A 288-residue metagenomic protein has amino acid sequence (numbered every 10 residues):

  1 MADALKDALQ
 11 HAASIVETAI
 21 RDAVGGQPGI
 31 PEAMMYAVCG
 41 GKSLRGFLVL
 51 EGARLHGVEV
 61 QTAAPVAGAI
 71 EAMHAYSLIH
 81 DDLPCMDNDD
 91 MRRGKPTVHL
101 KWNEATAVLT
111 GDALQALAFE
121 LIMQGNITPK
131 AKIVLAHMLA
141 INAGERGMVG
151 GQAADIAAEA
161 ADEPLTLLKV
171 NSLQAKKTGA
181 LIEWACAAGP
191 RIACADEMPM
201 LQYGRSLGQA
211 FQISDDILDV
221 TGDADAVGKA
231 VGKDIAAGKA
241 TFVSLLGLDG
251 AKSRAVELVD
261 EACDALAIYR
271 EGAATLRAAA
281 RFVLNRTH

Functional and structural regions predicted by a protein language model:
M1-M73, I79, C85-N88, R92-L100 (+5 more regions): Conserved N-terminal diphosphate/IPP-binding helix and adjacent helical/loop segment of trans-prenyltransferase domains
A13-E17, A136, V256-V259, C263: Hydrophobic core segments within long, regular secondary-structure runs in both alpha- and beta-rich folds
Y36-K42, T106-A107, Q174-A175, A251: Solvent-exposed loop and edge beta-strand segments that line ligand/cofactor-binding and catalytic clefts
R54, I79-K101, T110, L114-M123 (+4 more regions): Acidic, Mg2+-coordinating active-site segments of isoprenoid diphosphate-utilizing enzymes
E59-M73, P96, K132-M138, E197-L207: Alpha-helical scaffolds flanking conserved acidic
I127-M138, A195-M200, I268-A279: Acidic/histidine metal-binding catalytic segments
K169-S172: Short pre-catalytic strand/loop immediately N-terminal to key active-site residues, enriched for Gly-Thr
